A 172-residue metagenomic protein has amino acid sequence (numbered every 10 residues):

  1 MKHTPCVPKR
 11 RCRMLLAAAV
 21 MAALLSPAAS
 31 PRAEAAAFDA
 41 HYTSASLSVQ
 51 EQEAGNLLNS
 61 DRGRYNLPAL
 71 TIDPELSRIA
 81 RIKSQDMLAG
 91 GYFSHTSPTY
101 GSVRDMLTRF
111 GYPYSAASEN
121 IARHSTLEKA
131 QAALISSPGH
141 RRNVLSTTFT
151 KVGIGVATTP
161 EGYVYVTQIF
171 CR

Functional and structural regions predicted by a protein language model:
K2-C6, S102-R172: A well-ordered secondary-structure block
T4-L16: Bacterial N-terminal signal peptides that target proteins for export
C6-V7, A19, A35, H41: Generic early N-terminus positional signal peaking at residue ~5-7
A17-P27: Bacterial N-terminal signal peptides
A29-A35: Sec/Tat signal peptide C-region and signal peptidase I cleavage site
A36-S44, G63-R64: Short, contiguous pre-domain boundary segments
S46-D105, V152: Short, well-ordered surface patches within globular domains
